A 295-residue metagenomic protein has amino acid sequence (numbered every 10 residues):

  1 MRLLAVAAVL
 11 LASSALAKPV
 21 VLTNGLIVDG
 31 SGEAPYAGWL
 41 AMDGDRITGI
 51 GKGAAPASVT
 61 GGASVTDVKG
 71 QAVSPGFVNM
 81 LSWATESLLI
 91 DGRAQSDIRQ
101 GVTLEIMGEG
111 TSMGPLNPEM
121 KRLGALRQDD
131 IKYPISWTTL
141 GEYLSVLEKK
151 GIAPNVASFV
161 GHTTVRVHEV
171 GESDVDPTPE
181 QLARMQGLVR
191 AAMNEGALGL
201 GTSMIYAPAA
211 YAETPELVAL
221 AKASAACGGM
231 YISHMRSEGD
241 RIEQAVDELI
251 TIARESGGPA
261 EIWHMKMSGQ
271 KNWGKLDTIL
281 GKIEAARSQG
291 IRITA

Functional and structural regions predicted by a protein language model:
M1-V9: Sec-dependent signal peptide recognition, specifically the positively charged N-region followed immediately by
A12-S14: N-terminal signal peptide c-region/cleavage motif recognized by signal peptidases
G25, L40, D45, G70 (+5 more regions): Divalent metal-coordination and catalytic microenvironments
I27-G76: Histidine-rich, glycine-flanked metal-binding segment
Q71, F77-V78, L88-L198: Divalent-metal coordination cores built from histidine and acidic residues
G76-S87, Y231-S237: Histidine-centered catalytic micro-motifs
D176-T202, P208-A295: Histidine/acidic residue-rich metal-binding segments in metalloenzymes
